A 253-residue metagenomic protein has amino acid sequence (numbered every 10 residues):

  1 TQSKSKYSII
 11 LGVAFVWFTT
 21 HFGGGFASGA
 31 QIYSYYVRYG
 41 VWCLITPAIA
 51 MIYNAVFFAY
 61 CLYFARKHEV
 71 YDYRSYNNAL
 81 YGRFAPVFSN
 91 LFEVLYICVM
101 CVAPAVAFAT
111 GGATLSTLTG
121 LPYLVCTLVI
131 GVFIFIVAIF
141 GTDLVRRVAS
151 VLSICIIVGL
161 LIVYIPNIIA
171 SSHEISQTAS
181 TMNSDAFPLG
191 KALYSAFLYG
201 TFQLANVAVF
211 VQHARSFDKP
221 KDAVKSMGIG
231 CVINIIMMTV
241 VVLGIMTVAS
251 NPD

Functional and structural regions predicted by a protein language model:
Q2-I9, R38-L44, K67-V99, T117-Y123: Transmembrane-helix boundary/entry motifs in multi-pass membrane transporters
Y7-A27, T46, Y96-M100, N167-S171 (+1 more regions): Hydrophobic, membrane-embedded alpha-helices of multi-pass small-molecule transporters
V16, C43-P47, A79-F92, L152-I168 (+1 more regions): Small-residue-rich segments of transmembrane alpha-helices in multi-pass membrane proteins, especially helix faces
W17, A48-R74: Juxtamembrane transmembrane-helix boundary signature
G24, I97, I134, A138 (+3 more regions): Hydrophobic alpha-helical segments and their helix-loop junctions in multi-pass secondary transporters
F58-Y63, A170-S176, S195-L198, G230-D253: Extracellular/periplasmic helix-exit of transmembrane alpha-helices
G111-A113, P122-I130, V137-I168: Membrane-interface loop-to-helix entry segments
T117-I130, A192-F202: Structural signature of hydrophobic alpha-helical transmembrane segments
